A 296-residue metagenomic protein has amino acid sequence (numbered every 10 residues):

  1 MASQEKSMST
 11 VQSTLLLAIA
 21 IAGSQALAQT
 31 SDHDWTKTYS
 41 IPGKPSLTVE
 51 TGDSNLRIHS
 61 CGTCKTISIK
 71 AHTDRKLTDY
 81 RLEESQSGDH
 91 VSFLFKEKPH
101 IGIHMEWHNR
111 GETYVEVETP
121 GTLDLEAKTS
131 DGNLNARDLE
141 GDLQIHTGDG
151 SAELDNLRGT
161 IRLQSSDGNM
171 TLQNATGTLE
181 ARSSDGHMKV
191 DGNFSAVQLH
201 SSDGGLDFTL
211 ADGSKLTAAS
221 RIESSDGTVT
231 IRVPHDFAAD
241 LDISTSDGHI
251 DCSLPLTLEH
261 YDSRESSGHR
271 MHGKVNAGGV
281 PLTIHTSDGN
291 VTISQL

Functional and structural regions predicted by a protein language model:
M1-L296: Intrinsically disordered, low-complexity terminal regions
